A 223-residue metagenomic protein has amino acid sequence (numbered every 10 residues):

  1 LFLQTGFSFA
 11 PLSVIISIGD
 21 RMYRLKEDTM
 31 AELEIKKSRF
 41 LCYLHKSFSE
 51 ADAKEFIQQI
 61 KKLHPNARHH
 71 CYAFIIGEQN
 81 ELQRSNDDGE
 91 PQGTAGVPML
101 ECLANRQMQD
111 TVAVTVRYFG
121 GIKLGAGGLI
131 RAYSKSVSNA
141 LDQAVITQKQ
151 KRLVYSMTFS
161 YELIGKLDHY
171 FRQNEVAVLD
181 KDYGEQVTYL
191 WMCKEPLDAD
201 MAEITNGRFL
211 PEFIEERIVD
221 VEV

Functional and structural regions predicted by a protein language model:
L1-R21: N-terminal amphipathic/basic-hydrophobic helices that include classical n-h-c signal peptides and signal-anchor
G19-G93, L210-V223: C-terminal regulatory domains involved in ligand/effector binding and gene-expression control
S49-E50, S160-I164, M192-D198: Helix N-cap motif at beta-to-alpha junctions
H64-A67, N174-L179, A202-P211: A common structural junction motif
A95-D142: Active-site beta-strand/loop microenvironment that shapes enzyme catalytic pockets
I146-Y161: Short glycine-/aliphatic-rich beta-strand segments at the starts of folded cytosolic domains
T158-V176, D200: Short amphipathic alpha-helix segments
V178-E195, E203-G207: Non-DNA-binding regulatory cores of transcription-related proteins, predominantly C-terminal effector-binding
